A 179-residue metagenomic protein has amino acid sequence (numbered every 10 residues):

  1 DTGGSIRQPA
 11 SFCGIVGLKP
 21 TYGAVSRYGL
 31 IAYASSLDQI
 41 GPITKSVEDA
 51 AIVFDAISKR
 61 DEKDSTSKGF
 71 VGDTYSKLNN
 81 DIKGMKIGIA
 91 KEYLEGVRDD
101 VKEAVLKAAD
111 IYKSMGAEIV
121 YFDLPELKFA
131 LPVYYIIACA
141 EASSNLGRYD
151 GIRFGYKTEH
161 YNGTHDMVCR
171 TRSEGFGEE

Functional and structural regions predicted by a protein language model:
R7-F12: Structural signature of FAD isoalloxazine-binding scaffolds in flavoprotein oxidoreductases
I15: Extended acidic/charged loop-beta regions that coordinate divalent cations and stabilize anionic phosphate/carboxylate
K19-A104, Y161-R170: A short helix-breaking turn/cap at a secondary-structure junction
T74-Y75, V97-L124, F154-E159, R170-T171: Acyltransferase
D81-A90, A140-E179: Short helix-loop capping/hinge segments that flank enzyme active sites or metal/cofactor-binding pockets
V101, L131-A140: Short glycine/threonine-rich loop-to-helix capping motif typified by GTGT followed within a few residues by an Asp-Pro
